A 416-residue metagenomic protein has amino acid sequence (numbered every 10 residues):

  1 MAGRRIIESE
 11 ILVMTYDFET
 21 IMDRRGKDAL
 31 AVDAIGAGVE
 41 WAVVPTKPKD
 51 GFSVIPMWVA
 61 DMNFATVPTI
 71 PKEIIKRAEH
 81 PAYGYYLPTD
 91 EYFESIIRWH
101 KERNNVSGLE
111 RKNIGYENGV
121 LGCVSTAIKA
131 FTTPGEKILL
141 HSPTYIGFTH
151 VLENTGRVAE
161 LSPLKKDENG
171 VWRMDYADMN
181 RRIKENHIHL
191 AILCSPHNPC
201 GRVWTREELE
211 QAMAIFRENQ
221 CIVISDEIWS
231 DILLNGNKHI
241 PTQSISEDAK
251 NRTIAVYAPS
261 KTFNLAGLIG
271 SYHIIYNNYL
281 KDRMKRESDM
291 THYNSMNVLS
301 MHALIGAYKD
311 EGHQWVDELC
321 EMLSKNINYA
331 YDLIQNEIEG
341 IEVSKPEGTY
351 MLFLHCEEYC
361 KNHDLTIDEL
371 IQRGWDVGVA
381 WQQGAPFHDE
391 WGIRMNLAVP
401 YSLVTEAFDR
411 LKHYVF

Functional and structural regions predicted by a protein language model:
G3-V13: Short, Lys/Arg-enriched N-terminal segments with co-localized hydrophobic residues within the first ~10-30 amino acids
T15-G119, T126, D310: N-terminal small-domain helix-loop-helix segment of the aminotransferase-like
E79, Y83-A214, D231-I232, N237-S244 (+2 more regions): Conserved core of the PLP fold type I
R252-N336, E342-P346: PLP-dependent aminotransferase class I/II
L323-S324, N328, E337-D376, I393: Conserved PLP-binding catalytic core of the aspartate aminotransferase-like
N362-F416: PLP-dependent enzyme catalytic core of the Aspartate aminotransferase-like
